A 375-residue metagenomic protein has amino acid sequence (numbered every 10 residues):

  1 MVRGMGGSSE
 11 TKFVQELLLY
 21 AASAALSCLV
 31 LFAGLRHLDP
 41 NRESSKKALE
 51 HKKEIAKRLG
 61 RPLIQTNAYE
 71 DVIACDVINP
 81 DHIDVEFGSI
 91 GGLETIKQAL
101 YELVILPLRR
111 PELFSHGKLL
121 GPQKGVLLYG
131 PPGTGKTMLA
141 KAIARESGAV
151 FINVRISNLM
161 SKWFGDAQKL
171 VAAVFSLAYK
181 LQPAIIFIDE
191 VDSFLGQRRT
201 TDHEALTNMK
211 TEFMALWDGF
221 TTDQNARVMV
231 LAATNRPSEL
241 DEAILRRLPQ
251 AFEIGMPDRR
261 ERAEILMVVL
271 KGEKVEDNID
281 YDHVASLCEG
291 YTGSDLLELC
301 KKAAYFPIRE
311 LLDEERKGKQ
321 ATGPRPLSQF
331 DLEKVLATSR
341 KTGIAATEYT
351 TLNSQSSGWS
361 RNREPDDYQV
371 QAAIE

Functional and structural regions predicted by a protein language model:
M1-A99, P107, Q123, R361: AAA+ P-loop ATPase mechanoenzymes
V2-S8, S286-E298, I308-E375: C-terminal engagement/docking regions of AAA+ P-loop ATPases
S9, I73-Y291, A303: Walker A/P-loop NTP-binding motif of AAA+ ATPase domains
A21-G34, L113-F114, F194, L240 (+1 more regions): Long, contiguous hydrophobic alpha-helical segments, chiefly transmembrane helices and signal peptides
C28, F32, R36, N41-S45 (+5 more regions): Short, flexible/disordered secondary-structure transition segments
H37, E146, K302, F306 (+1 more regions): Active-site catalytic microenvironments for nucleophilic, acid-base chemistry
E54, A68, V72-I73, H283 (+2 more regions): Exposed alpha-helical structural elements
P62, T66-A68, D258, S328 (+1 more regions): Ser/Thr-centered flexible coil motifs
